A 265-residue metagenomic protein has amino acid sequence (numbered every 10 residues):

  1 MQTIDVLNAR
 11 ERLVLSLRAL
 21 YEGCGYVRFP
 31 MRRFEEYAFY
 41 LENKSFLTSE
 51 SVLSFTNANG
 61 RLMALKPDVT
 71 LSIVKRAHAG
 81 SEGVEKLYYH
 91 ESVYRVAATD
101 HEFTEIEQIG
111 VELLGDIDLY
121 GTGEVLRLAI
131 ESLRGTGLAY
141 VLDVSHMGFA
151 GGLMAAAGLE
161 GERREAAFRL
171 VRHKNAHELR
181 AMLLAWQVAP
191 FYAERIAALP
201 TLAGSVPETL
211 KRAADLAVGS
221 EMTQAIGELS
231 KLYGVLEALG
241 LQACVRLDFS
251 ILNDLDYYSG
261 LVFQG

Functional and structural regions predicted by a protein language model:
V6-C24, E35-E36, E50, D68-S81 (+2 more regions): Positively charged, Gly/Ser-enriched RNA/tRNA-binding surfaces
V27-R33: A short beta-strand-loop structural module common to alpha/beta enzyme folds
R33-M63: Polyanion/phosphate-binding surface patch
S51-N57, G158-L184, V188: Acidic, His- and aromatic-enriched active-site or binding-groove loops in soluble protein domains that engage sugars
G60-M63, G137-V141: Short active-site oxyanion
E105-I109, V144-G152: Short, conserved phosphate-binding/catalytic loop or strand-edge motifs used in phosphoryl-/nucleotidyl-transfer
T136-A139, M147-G151, R163: Extended alpha-helical scaffolds
L153-G161, D256-F263: Short glycine/threonine-rich loop-to-helix capping motif typified by GTGT followed within a few residues by an Asp-Pro
